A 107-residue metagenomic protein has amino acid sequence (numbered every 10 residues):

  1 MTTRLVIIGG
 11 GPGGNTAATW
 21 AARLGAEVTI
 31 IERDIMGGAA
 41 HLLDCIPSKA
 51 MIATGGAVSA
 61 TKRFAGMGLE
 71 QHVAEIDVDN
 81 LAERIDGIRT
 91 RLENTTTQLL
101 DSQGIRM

Functional and structural regions predicted by a protein language model:
M1-G13: Beta1/beta-strand and adjacent pyrophosphate-binding region of the FAD-binding site in flavoprotein oxidoreductases
T2, T19-A26, I31-M107: Glycine-rich flavin
